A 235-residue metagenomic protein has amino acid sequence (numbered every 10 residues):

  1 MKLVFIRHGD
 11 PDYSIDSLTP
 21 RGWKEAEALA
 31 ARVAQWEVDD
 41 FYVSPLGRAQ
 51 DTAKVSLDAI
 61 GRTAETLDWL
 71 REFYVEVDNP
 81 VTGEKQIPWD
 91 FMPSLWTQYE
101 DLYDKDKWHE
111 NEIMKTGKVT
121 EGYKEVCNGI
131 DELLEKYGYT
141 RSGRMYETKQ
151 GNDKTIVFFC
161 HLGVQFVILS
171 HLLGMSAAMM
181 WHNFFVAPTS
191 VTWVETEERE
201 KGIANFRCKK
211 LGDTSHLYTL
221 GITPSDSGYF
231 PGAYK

Functional and structural regions predicted by a protein language model:
M1-V4: Extreme N-terminal starter segment of soluble prokaryotic enzymes
R7-P20: Glycine-rich N-terminal loop/short-helix segment of MobA-like nucleotidyltransferase
G9, L162, G212-T214: Active-site metal-binding loops of divalent metal-dependent hydrolases
L18-V33: Short catalytic helix/loop segments, enriched in acidic residues and glycine and frequently bearing histidine
A31-I113: Phosphate-coordination/substrate-recognition cap region in phosphate-metabolizing enzymes
D39-P45, M145-Y146, T155-F158: Short glycine-rich phosphate-binding loop at a beta-alpha junction
F73-F91, T140, R144-T155, F166-K235: Acidic, low-complexity terminal tails and accessory targeting/binding regions of phosphate-metabolizing enzymes
N111-M145: Internal catalytic-core helix/loop-beta-alpha segment that presents or stabilizes conserved functional determinants
